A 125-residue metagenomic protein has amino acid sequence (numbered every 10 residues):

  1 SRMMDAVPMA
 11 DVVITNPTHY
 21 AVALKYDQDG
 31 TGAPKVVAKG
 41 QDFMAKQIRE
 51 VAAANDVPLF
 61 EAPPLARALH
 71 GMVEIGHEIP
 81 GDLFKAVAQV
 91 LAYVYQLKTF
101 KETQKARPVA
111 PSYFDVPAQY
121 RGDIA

Functional and structural regions predicted by a protein language model:
S1-A66, G71: Helical hairpin unit composed of two closely spaced alpha helices linked by a short loop
S1-M4, I14, G76, V94-K101: Short secondary-structure junctions and interdomain/linker hinges
T31, A38, D42-M44, I75-H77 (+3 more regions): Generic alpha-helical propensity signal that fires on short helical segments and nearby coil/disordered stretches
P64-Y95: Short basic, glycine-rich beta-strand/loop surfaces that mediate nucleic-acid
I79, L83, Y95-A125: Short, charged, intrinsically disordered terminal tails
